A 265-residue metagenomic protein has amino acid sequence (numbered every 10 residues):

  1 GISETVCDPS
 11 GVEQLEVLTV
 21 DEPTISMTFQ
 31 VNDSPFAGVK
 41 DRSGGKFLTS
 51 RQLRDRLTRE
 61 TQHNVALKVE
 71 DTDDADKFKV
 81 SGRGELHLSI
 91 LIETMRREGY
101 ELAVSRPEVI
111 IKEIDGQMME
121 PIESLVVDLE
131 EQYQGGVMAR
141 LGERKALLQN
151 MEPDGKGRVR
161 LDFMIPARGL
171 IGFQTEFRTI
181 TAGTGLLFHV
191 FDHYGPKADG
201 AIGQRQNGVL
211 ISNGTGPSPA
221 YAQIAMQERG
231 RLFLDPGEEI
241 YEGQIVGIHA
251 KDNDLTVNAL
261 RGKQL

Functional and structural regions predicted by a protein language model:
G1-L265: Accessory interaction regions appended to the cores of large information-processing enzymes
